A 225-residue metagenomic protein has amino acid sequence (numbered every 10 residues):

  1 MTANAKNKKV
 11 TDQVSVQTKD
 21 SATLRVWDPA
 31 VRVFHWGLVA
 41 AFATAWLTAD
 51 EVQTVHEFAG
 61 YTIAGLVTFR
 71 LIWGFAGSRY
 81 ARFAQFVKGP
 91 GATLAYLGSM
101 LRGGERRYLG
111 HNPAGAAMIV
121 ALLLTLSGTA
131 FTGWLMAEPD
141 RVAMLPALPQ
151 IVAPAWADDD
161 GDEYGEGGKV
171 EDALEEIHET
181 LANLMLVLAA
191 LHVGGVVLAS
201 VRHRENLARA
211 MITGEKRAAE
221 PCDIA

Functional and structural regions predicted by a protein language model:
M1-A225: Membrane-embedded alpha-helical bundles that constitute the cytochrome b-like, heme-associated redox core of multi-pass
